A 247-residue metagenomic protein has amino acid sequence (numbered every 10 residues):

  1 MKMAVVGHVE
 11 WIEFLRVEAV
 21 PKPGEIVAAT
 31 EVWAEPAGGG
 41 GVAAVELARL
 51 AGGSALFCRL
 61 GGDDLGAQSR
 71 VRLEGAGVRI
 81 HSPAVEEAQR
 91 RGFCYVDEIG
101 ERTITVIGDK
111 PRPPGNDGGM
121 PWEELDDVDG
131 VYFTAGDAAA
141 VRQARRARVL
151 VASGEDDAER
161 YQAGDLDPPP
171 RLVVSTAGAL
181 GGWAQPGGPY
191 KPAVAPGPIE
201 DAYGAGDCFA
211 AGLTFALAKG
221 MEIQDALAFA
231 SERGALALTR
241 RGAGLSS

Functional and structural regions predicted by a protein language model:
M1-F57: Glycine-rich phosphate/adenosyl-contacting loop at the front of the ribokinase-like
M1-V9, R70-A84, R90-Y190: Ribokinase/PfkB-type carbohydrate-kinase core domain
M3, A163-S247: Conserved phosphate-binding/catalytic region of the ribokinase-like
E10-I12, G61-L65, A243-G244: Short active-site-proximal "capping" loops at secondary-structure junctions
R16, P23, G53-H81: A glycine-rich beta-to-alpha transition motif near the start of alpha/beta enzyme domains, typified by
